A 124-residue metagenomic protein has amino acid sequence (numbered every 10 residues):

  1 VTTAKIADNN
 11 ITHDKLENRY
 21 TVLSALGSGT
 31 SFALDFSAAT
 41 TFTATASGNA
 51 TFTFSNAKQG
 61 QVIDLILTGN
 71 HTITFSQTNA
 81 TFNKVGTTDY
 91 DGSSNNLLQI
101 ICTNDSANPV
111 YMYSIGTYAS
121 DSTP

Functional and structural regions predicted by a protein language model:
V1-G27: Fibrous stalk/shaft segments of extracellular and virion attachment machinery
T2, S28-F32, G86: Glycine-rich, flexible loop/turn motifs
T3, N10-H13, A39, N49 (+1 more regions): Detector for repetitive beta-architecture
L26, T43-P124: Acidic, glycine/polar-enriched metal-coordinating patches/loops that mediate binding to polyanionic ligands
S28-T45: N-terminal beta-hairpin/loop module of FHA
